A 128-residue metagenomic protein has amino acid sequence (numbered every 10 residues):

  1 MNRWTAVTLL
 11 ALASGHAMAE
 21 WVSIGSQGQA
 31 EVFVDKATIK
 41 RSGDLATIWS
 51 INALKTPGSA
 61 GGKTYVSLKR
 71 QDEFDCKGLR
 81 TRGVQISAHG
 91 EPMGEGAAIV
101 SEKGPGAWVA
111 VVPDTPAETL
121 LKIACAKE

Functional and structural regions predicted by a protein language model:
N2-T5, H16-E128: N-terminal secretory-pathway/extracellular module detecting exported/lumenal segments and adjacent signal-anchor/first
V7-L9: Sec-dependent N-terminal signal peptides
